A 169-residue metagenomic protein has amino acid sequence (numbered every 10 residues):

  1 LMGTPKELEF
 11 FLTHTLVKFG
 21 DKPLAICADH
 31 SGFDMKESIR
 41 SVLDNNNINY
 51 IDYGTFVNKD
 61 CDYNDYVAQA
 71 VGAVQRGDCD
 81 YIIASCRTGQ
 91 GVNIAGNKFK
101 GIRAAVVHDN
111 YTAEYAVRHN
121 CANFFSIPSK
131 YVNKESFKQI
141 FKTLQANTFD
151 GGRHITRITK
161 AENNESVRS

Functional and structural regions predicted by a protein language model:
L1-K18: Conserved alpha/beta core of the MobA/IspD/sugar-nucleotide pyrophosphorylase nucleotidyltransferase superfamily
F19, A25-G32, D109-S169: C-terminal binding/interaction regions
A25-I48: Glycine-rich phosphate/diphosphate-binding loop of Rossmann-like nucleotide-binding domains
N46, F99-K100, N120: Short, structured coil segments at secondary-structure junctions
N49-D60: A short beta-strand-loop structural module common to alpha/beta enzyme folds
Y50, I102-D109: Short hydrophobic/aromatic-enriched beta-strand-loop microsegments
Y66-A105: Helix-adjacent hinge/juxtasegments
